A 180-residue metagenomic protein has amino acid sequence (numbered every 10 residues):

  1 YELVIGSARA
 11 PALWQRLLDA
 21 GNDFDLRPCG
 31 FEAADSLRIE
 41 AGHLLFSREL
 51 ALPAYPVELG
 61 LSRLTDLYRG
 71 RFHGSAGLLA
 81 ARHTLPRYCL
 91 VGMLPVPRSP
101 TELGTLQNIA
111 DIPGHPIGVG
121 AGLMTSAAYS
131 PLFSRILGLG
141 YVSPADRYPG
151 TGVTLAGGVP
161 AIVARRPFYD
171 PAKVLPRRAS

Functional and structural regions predicted by a protein language model:
Y1-Y88: Glycine-rich, acidic
A54-S180: Glycine-rich, small/acidic residue-mixed loop/short-helix segments
